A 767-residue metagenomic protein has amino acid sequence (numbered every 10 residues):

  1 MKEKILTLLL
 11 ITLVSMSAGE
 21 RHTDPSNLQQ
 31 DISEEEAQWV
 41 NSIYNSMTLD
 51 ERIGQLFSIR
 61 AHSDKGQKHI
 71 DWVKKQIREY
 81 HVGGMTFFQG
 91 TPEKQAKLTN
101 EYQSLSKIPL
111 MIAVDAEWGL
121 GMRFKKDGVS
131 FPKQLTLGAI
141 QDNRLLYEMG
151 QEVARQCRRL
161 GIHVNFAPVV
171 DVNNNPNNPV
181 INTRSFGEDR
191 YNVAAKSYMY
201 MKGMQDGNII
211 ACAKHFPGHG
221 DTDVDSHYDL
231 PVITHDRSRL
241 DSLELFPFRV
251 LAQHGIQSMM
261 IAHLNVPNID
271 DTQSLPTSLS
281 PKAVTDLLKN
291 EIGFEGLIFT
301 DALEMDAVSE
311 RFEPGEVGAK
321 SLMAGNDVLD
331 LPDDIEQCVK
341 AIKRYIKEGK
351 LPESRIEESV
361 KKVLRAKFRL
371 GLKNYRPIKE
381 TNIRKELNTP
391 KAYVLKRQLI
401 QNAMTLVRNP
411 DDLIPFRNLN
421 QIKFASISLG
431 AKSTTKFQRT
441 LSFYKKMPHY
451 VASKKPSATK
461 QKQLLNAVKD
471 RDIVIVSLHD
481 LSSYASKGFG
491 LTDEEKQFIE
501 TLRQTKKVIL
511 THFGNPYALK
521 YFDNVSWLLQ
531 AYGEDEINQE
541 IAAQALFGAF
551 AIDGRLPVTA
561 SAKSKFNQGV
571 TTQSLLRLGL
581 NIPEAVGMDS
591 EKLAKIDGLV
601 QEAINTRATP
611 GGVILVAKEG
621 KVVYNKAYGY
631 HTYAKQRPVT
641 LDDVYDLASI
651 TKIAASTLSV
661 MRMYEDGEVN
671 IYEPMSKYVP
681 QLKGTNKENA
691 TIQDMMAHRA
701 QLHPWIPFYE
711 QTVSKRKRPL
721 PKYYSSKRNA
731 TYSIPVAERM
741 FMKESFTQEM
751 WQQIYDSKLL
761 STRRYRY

Functional and structural regions predicted by a protein language model:
M1-P25: Bacterial Sec-dependent N-terminal signal peptides
G19-I59, S63-Q76, N290, F312-A585 (+1 more regions): Preference for extracellular/luminal or secreted protein segments
T48, M85, E93-L110, L120-M122 (+2 more regions): Second-shell residues forming the walls of enzyme active-site clefts
K74-P92, P176-N177, A252-L275, R471-S486: Short acidic, glycine-rich surface-loop motifs adjacent to enzyme active sites
P92-P109, Q141-G161, I356, K361 (+3 more regions): Active-site-adjacent structural elements in enzyme catalytic domains
A585-L647, E668-N670, E749-R763: Short, conserved catalytic-motif segment at the N-terminal edge
Y633-Y767: Active-site-proximal loop and beta-strand segments within enzyme catalytic domains
